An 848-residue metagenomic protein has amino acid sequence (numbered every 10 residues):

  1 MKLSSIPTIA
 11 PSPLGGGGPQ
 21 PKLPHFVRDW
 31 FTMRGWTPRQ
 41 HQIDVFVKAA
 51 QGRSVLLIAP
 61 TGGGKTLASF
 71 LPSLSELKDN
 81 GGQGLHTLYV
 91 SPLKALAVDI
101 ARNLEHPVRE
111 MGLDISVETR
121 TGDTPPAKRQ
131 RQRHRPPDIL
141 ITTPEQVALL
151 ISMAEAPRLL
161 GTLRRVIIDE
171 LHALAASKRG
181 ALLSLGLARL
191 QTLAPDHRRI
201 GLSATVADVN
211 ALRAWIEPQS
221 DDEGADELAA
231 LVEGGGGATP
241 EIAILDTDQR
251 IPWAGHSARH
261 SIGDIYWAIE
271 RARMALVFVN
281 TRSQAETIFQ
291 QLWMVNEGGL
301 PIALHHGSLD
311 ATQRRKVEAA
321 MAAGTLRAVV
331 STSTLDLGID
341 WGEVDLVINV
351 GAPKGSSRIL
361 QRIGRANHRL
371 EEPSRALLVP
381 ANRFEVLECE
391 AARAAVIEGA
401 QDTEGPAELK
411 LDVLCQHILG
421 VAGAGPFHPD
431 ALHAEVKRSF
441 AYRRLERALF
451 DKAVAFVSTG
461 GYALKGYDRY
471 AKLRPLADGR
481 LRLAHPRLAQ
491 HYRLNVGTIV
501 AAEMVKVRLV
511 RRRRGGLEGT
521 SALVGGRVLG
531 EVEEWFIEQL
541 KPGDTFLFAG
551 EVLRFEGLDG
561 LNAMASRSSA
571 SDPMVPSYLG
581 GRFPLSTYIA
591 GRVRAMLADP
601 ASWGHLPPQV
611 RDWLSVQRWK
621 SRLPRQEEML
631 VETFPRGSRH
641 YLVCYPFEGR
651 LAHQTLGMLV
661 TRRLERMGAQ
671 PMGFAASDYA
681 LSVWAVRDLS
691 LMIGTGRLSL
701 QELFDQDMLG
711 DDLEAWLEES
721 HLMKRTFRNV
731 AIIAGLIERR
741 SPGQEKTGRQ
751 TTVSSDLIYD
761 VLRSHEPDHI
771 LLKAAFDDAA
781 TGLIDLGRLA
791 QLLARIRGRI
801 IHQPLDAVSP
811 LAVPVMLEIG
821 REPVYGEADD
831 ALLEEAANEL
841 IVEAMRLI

Functional and structural regions predicted by a protein language model:
L3-S5, I9, P13-L14, G18-M33 (+2 more regions): Helicase motor core with emphasis on the C-terminal RecA-like subdomain
R131, A211, D221, R250-R259 (+1 more regions): A contiguous, basic/glycine-rich beta-loop/short-helix subdomain that forms a polymer-engagement track
H433-V436, F440-M504, G519-T520, P576 (+1 more regions): Extended, highly charged accessory segments
A549-G550, Y679: Nucleic acid-processing catalytic cores of prokaryotic defense/repair systems
E551-L558: Short beta-strand-centered aromatic/proline hotspots
D559-P576: Short, solvent-exposed secondary-structure boundary/capping segments
